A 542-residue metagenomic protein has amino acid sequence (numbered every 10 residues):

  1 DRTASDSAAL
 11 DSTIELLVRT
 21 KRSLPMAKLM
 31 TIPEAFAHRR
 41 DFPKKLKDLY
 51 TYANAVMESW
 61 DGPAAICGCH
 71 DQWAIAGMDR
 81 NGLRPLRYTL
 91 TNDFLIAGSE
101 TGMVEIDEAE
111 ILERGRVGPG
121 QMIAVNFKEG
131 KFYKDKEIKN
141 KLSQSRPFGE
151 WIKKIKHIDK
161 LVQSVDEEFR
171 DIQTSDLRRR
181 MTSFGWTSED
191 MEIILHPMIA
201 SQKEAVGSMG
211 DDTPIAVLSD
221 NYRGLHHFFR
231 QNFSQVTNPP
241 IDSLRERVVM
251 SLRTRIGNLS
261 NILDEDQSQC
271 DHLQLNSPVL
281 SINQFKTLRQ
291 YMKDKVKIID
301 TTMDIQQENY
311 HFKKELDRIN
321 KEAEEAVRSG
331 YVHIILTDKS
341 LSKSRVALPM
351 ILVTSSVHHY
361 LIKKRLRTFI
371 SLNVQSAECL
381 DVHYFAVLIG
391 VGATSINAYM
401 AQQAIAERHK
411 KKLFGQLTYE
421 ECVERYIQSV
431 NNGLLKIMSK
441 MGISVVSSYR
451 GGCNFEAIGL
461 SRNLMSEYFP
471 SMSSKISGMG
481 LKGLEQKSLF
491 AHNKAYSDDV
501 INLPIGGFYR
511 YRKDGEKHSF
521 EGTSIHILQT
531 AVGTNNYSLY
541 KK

Functional and structural regions predicted by a protein language model:
D1-R19, M78-G82, T89: N-terminus-centric sequence/structural signature that marks the extreme N-terminus and adjacent "lid/interface" module
D1-R2, V104-A109, F369-V374, Q403-E424 (+1 more regions): Short beta-alpha connecting loops at secondary-structure transitions that line or flank enzyme active sites
L17-A64, G68-Q72, S99-M103, K131-K313 (+5 more regions): Flexible, glycine-rich loop/tail regions that form catalytic "lids" or insertion modules at the edges of active sites
E58-I96: Conserved catalytic micro-motifs used in adenylation/nucleotidyl-transfer and phosphoryl/amide- and methyl-transfer
I123, D338, L388, V445: Conserved, mostly hydrophobic/aromatic
K128, K339-L341, A377, A393 (+1 more regions): Short, ordered loop/turn segments at secondary-structure junctions
V346-L372, R425-N432, K436: Alpha-helix-loop-beta-strand connector modules within alpha/beta enzyme cores
E378-G392: Catalytic cores of alpha/beta
